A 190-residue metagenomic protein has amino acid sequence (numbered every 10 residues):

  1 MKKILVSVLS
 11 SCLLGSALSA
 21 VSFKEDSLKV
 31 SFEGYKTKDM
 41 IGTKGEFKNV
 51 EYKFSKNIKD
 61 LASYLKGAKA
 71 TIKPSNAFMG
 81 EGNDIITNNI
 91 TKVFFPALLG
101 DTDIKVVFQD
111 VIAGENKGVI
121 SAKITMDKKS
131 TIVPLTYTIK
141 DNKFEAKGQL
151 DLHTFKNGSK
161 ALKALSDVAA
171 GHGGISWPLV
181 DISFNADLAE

Functional and structural regions predicted by a protein language model:
M1-I4: Positively charged n-region of N-terminal signal peptides that target proteins for export
V6-L9, E25-S27: Short helix-onset patch at the extreme N-terminus, typifying the N->h transition of secretory signal peptides
V8-S16: Bacterial N-terminal signal peptides
A20-E190: Low-complexity, acidic/polar, glycine-enriched regions of mature
